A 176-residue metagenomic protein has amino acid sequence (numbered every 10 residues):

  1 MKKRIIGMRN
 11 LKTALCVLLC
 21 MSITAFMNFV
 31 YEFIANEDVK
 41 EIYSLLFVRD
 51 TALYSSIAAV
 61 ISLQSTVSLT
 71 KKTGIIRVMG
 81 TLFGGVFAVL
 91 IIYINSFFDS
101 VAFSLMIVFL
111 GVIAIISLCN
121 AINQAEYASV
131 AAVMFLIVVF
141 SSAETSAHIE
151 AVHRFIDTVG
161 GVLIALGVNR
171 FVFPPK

Functional and structural regions predicted by a protein language model:
M1-F135, F140-K176: Alpha-helical transmembrane segments and their membrane-interface boundaries that form or gate the permeation pathway
